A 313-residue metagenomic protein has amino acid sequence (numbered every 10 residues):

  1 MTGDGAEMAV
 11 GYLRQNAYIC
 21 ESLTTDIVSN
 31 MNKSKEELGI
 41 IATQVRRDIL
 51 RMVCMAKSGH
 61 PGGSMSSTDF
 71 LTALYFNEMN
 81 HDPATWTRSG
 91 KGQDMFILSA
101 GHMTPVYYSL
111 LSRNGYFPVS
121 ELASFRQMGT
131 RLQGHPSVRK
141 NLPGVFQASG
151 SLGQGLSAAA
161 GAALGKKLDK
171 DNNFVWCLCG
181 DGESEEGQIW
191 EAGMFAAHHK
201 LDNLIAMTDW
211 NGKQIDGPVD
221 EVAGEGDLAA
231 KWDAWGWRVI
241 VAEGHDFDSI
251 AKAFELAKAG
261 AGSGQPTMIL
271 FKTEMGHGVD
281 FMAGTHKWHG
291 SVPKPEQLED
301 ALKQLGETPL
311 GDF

Functional and structural regions predicted by a protein language model:
A42-S58, D209-N211: N-terminal capping segment at the start of a domain
I49-M52, M65-H198: Cofactor-binding active-site loop characterized by glycine-rich and histidine/acidic residues
D69, H102-M103, N211-G212, D246 (+1 more regions): Glycine-rich beta-alpha junction loops
G144, A148-A261: Thiamine diphosphate
F247-F313: Glycine/aspartate-rich loop-and-adjacent alpha/beta segment that forms the canonical ThDP
